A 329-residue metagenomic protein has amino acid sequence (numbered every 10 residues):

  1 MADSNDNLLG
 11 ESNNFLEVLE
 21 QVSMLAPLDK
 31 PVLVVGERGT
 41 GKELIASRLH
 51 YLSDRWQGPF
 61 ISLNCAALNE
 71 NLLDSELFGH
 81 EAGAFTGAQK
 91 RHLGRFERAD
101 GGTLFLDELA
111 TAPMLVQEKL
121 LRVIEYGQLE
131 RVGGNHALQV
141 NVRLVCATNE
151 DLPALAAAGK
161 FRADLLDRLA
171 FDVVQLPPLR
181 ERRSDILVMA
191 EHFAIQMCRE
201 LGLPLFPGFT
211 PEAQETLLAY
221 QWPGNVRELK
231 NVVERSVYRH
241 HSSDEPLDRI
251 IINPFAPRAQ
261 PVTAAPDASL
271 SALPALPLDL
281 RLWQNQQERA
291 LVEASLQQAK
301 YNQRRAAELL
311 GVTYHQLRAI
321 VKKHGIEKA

Functional and structural regions predicted by a protein language model:
M1-L8, V145, L179, I195-E200 (+4 more regions): AAA+ P-loop ATPase central domain
N7, N14, E20-T86, E97-P113 (+2 more regions): Conserved post-Walker A coupling segment in P-loop NTPases
V18, T148, D185-M189, L229: Nonpolar helix-loop interface/hinge motif
D54, A84-F96, L109, P113-L115 (+5 more regions): Conserved Walker
N69, A157-R199: Conserved AAA+ ATPase core "coupling" helix
F105-L106, V142-T148: Structural recognition of the conserved hydrophobic beta-strand(s) that form the central parallel beta-sheet of P-loop
K119, R305, Q316: Residues in the helix-turn-helix
N225, K300-A306: Short helix-boundary/capping micro-motifs
